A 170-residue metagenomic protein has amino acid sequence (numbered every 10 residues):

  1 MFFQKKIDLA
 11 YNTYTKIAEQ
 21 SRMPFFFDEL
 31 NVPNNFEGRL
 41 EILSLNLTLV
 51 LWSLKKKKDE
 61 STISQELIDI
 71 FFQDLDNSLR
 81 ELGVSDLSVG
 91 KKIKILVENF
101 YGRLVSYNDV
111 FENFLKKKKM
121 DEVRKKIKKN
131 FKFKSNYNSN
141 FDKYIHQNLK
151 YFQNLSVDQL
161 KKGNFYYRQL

Functional and structural regions predicted by a protein language model:
M1-I42, W52-L170: Surface/interface-facing alpha-helical segments and adjacent flexible terminal/loop regions used for partner/assembly
